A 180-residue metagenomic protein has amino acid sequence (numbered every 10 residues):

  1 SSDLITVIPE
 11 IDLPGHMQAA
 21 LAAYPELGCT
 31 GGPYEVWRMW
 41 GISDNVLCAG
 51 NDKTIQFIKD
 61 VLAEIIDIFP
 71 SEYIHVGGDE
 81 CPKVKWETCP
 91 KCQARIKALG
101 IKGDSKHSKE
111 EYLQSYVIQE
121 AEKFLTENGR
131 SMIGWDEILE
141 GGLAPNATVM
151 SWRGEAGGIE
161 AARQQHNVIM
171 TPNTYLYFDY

Functional and structural regions predicted by a protein language model:
S2-N128: Substrate-binding cleft of carbohydrate-active enzyme catalytic domains
V7-I11, I74-V76, M132-G134, A147-S151 (+1 more regions): Hydrophobic faces of well-ordered beta-strands that scaffold small-molecule active sites in alpha/beta enzyme cores
E10-H16, D79-K83, E137-L139, W152-G154 (+1 more regions): Active-site beta-loop-alpha junctions enriched in small/polar residues
A22, E35, A147, A162-Q164: Surface-exposed beta-strand edges and their flanking turn/coil or helix-capping segments
V61-L62, G134-E137: A generic local structural motif
L113, A121, P145-S151: Catalytic domains of cell-wall/extracellular-matrix polysaccharide-remodeling enzymes, centered on de-N-acetylation
E120-E122, D136-G142: N-terminal active-site wall of soluble small-molecule enzyme domains
G129, L139-P145, W152-Y180: Conserved alpha/beta catalytic core and glycan-binding cleft of carbohydrate-active enzymes
